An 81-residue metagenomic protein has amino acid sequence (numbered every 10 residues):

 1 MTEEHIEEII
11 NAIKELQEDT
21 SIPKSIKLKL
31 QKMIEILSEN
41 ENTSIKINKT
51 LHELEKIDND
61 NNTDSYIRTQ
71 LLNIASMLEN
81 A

Functional and structural regions predicted by a protein language model:
M1-A81: Peripheral, non-catalytic segments of secretory and membrane proteins
